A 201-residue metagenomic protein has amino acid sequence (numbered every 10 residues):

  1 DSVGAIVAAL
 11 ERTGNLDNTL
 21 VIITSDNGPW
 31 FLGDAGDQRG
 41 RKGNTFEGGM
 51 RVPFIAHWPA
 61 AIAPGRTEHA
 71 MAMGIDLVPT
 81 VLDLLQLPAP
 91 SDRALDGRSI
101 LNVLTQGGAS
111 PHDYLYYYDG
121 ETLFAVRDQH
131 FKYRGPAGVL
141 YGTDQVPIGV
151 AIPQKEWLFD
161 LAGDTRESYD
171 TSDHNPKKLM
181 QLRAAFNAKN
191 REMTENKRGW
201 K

Functional and structural regions predicted by a protein language model:
V3-V7, E11, V78-L82, L101 (+4 more regions): Non-transmembrane alpha-helical segments in soluble domains of secreted/periplasmic/extracellular proteins
A5-N18, L84-R93, A188-K201: Surface-exposed helix-capping loop/turn segments at secondary-structure junctions
A8-A61, M73: Histidine-centered active-site microenvironments of extracellular/periplasmic hydrolases and transferases
N15-V21, R51, S110-D113, D128-F131 (+1 more regions): Loop/turn elements at helix/coil->beta-strand transitions in domains of secreted/extracellular proteins
P29-D34, G40-T45, I62-R66, A70 (+4 more regions): C-terminal cap/loop subdomain of S1 sulfatases and analogous C-terminal strand-loop tails that border
N102, K177, R198-K201: Mature extracytoplasmic/periplasmic domains
D164: Intrinsically disordered, low-complexity polar regions and short flexible loop motifs
